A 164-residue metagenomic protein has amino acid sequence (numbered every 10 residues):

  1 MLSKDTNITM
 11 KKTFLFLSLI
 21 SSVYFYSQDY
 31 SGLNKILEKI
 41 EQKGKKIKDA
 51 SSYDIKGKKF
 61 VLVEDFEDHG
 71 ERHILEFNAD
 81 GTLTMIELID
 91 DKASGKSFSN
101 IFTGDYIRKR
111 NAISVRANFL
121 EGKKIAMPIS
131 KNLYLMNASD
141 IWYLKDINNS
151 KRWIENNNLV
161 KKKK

Functional and structural regions predicted by a protein language model:
M1-G32: Bacterial Sec-dependent N-terminal signal peptides
F14-L15, N111, K164: Sequence-pattern detector for short linear motifs and compositional/periodic biases rather than a specific fold
Q28-I101, S114-K164: Lipid interaction determinants
D105-A112: A short, structured loop/turn motif at beta-sheet edges
